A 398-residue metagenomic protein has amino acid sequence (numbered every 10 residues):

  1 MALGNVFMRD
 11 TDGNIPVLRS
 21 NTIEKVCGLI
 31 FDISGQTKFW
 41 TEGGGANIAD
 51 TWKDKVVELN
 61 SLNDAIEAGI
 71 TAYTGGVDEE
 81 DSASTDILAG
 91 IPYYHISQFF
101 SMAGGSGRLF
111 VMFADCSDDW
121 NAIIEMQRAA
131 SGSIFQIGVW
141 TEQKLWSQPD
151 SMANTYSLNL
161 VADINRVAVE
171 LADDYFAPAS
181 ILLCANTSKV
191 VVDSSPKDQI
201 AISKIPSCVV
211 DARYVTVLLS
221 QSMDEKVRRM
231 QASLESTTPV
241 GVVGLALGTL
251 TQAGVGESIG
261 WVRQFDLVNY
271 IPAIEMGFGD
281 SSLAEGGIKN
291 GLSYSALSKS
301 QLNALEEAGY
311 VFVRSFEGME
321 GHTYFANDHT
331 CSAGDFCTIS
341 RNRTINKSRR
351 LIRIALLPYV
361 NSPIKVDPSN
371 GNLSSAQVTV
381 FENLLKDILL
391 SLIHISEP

Functional and structural regions predicted by a protein language model:
M1-R213: Small-residue-rich
V17-L18, E125-Q127, E170-L171, R229-S233 (+2 more regions): A generic local secondary-structure boundary/capping motif
L88, P92, Y156-D163, K197 (+4 more regions): Non-membrane alpha-helical secondary structure
P178-Q252, F265-I271: Long, hydrophobic alpha/beta structural blocks
G248-L384: Long, contiguous, structured domain-core segments that constitute the functional module of a protein
D387: Compact soluble domain cores
I393-P398: Residue-level detector of conserved catalytic or cofactor/ligand-binding positions in enzyme active sites
